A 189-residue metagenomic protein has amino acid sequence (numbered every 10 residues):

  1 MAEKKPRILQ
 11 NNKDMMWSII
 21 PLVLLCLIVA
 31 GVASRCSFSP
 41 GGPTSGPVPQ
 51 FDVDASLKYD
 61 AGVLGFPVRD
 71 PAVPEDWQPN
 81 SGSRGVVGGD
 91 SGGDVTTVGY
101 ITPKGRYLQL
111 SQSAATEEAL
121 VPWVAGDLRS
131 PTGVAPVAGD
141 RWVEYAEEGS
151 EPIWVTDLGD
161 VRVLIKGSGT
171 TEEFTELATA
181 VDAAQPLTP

Functional and structural regions predicted by a protein language model:
M1-P79: Charge-rich, low-complexity N-terminal segments
E3, Q10, E75, E117-E118 (+2 more regions): Glutamate identity and glutamate-enriched acidic tracts
N12, P21, I28, D70 (+4 more regions): Functionally constrained cores in energy, signaling, and assembly domains
A30, S130-P189: A short, solvent-exposed beta-edge/loop patch
Q50-E148: Short, solvent-exposed recognition patches
